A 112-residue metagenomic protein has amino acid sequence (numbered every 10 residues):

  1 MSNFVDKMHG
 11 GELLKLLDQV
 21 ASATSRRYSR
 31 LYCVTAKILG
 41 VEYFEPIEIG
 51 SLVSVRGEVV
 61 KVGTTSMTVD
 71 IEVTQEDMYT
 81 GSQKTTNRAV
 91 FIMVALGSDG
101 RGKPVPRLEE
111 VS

Functional and structural regions predicted by a protein language model:
M1, V5-K7, P46-I47, S54 (+1 more regions): Proteins with a high burden of low-complexity, intrinsically disordered sequence enriched in S/T/G/P/A and R, requiring
M1-K37, V94-S112: Hot-dog-fold acyl-thioester-processing enzymes
S2-N3, E42, I49, I92: A residue-level detector for conformationally permissive "hinge/kink" positions
R30-S51: Small beta-barrel nucleic-acid-binding modules, principally OB-folds
E48-L52, V60-S112: HotDog/MaoC-like acyl-thioester-processing domains
